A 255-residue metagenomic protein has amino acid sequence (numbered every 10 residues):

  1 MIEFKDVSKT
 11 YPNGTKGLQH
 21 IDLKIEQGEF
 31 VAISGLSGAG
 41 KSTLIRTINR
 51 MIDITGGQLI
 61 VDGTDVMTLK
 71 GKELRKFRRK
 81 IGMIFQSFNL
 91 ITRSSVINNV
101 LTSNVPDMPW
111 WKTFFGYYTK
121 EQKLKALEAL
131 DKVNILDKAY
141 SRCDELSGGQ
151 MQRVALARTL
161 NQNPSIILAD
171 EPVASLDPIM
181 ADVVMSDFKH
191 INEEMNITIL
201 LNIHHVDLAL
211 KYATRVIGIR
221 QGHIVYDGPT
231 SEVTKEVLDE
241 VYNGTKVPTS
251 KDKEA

Functional and structural regions predicted by a protein language model:
S34-L36: The feature captures the beta-strand-to-loop junction immediately N-terminal to the Walker
N49: Helix-to-loop junction immediately C-terminal to a conserved catalytic motif
T64-D65, W110-D137: Conserved ABC ATPase "signature" region
R142-L146, Q150: Conserved ABC ATPase signature
I167-D170: Catalytic Walker B motif of ABC-type/P-loop ATPase nucleotide-binding domains
P178-M180: Helix N-cap at the start of a conserved alpha-helix in ABC-type nucleotide-binding domains
I203-H204: H-loop/switch region of ABC-family ATPase nucleotide-binding domains
